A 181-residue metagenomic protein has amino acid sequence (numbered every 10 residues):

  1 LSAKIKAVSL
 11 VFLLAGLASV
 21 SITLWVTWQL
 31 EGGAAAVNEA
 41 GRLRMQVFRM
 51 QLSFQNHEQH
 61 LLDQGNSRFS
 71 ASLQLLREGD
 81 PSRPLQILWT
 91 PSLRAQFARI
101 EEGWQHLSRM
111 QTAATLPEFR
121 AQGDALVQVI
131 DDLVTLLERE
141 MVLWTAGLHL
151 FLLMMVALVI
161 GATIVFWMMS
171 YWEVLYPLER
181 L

Functional and structural regions predicted by a protein language model:
L1-K4, V26, L30-G33, M141-L148: Membrane-interfacial loop-to-transmembrane-helix junctions in polytopic alpha-helical membrane proteins
S2-T27, A157-G161: Extreme N-terminal signal-anchor transmembrane helix of membrane signaling/transducer proteins, especially in bacteria
V8-A15, G41, G123-D124, L152: Hydrophobic alpha-helical transmembrane segments of polytopic
S21-W28, F54, L137, I164-W172: Structural signature of transmembrane alpha-helix termini at the membrane-water interface
W25, Q29-A40, E58-Q59: Membrane-proximal amphipathic alpha-helices that sit immediately adjacent to an N-terminal transmembrane/signal-anchor
V37, R42, Q46-S53, A95-L148: Extracytoplasmic
S53-M110: Extracytoplasmic ligand-binding sensor domains of the Cache superfamily
R139-L181: Selective recognition of signaling/oligomerization transmembrane alpha-helices
